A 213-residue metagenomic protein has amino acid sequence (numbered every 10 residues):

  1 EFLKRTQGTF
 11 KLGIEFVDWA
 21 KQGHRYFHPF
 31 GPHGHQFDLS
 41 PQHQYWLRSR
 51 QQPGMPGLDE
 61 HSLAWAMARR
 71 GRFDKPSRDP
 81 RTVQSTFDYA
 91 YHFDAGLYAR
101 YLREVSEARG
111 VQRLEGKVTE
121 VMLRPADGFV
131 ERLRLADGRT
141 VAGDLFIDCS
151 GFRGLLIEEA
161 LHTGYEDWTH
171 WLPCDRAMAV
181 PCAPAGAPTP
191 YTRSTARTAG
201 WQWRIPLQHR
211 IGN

Functional and structural regions predicted by a protein language model:
F2, F10, F16, F27-F30 (+8 more regions): Phenylalanine-focused residue identity feature
F2-A68: Dinucleotide-binding Rossmann-like beta1-alpha1 core, especially the glycine-rich loop that anchors the ADP
Q52-G96: Alpha-helix-centered segments that form part of catalytic cores
P80-N213: Predominantly flavin-linked oxidoreductase catalytic cores and closely associated redox partners
